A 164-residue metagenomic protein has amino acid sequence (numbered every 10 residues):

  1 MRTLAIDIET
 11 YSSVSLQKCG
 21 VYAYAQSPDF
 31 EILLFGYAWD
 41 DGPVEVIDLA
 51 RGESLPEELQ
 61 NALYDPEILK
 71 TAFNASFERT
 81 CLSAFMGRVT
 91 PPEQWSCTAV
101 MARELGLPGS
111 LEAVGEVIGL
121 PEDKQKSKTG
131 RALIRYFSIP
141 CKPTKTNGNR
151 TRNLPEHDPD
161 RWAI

Functional and structural regions predicted by a protein language model:
M1-F30: Entry/capping segment at the start of metal-dependent catalytic domains with acidic active-site entry clusters
F30-I32, G36-Y37, D41-I164: Active-site-proximal helix-loop-helix substrate-binding element of RNase H-like nuclease domains
